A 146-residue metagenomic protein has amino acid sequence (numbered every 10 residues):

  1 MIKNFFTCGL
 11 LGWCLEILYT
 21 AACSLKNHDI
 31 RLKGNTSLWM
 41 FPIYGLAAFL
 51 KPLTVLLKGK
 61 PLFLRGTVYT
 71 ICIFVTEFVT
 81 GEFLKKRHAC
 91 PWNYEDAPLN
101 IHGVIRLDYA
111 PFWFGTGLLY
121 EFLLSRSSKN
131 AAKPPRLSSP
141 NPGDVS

Functional and structural regions predicted by a protein language model:
M1-S146: Aromatic-rich, lipid-facing transmembrane alpha helices and their immediate juxtamembrane interface loops in integral
